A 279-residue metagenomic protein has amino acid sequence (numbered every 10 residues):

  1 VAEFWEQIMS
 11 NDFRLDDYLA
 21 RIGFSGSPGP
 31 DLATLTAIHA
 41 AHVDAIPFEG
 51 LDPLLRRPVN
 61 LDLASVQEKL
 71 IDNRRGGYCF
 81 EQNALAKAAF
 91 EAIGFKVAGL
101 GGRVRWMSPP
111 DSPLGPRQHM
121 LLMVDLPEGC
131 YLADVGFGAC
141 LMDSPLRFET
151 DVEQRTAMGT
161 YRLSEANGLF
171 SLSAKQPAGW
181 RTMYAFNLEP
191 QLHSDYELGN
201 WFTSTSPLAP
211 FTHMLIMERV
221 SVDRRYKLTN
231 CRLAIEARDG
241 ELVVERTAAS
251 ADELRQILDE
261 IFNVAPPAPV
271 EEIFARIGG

Functional and structural regions predicted by a protein language model:
V1-E3: Acidic, Ala/Val/Gly-enriched low-complexity intrinsically disordered segments
W5-G76, A84, E91-P116, F137-R147 (+1 more regions): Mixed-charge, low-complexity segments
M120-M123: Short beta-strand scaffold segments in enzyme catalytic cores
P127-Y131: Active-site beta-strand-loop-beta-strand hairpin of nuclease catalytic cores that positions key catalytic residues
A133-V135: Beta-strand scaffold of nucleotide-dependent catalytic cores
